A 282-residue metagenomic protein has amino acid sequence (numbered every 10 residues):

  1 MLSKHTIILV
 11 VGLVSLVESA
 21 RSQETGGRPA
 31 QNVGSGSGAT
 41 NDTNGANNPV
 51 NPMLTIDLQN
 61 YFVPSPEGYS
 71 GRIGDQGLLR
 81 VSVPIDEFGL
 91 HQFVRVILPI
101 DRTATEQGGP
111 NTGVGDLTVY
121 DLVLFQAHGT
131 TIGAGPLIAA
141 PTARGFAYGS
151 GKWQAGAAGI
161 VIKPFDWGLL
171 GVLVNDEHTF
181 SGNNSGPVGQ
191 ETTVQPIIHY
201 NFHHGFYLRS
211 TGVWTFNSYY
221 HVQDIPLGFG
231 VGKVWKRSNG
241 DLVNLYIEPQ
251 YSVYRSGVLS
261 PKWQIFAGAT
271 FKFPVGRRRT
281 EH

Functional and structural regions predicted by a protein language model:
L2, S22-T25: Acidic, Pro/Ser/Gly/Ala-rich intrinsically disordered segments
K4-S15: Bacterial N-terminal signal peptides
L16-S22: Sec/Tat signal peptide C-region and signal peptidase I cleavage site
E24-H282: Transmembrane beta-barrel domains of Gram-negative outer membranes and organellar outer membranes
